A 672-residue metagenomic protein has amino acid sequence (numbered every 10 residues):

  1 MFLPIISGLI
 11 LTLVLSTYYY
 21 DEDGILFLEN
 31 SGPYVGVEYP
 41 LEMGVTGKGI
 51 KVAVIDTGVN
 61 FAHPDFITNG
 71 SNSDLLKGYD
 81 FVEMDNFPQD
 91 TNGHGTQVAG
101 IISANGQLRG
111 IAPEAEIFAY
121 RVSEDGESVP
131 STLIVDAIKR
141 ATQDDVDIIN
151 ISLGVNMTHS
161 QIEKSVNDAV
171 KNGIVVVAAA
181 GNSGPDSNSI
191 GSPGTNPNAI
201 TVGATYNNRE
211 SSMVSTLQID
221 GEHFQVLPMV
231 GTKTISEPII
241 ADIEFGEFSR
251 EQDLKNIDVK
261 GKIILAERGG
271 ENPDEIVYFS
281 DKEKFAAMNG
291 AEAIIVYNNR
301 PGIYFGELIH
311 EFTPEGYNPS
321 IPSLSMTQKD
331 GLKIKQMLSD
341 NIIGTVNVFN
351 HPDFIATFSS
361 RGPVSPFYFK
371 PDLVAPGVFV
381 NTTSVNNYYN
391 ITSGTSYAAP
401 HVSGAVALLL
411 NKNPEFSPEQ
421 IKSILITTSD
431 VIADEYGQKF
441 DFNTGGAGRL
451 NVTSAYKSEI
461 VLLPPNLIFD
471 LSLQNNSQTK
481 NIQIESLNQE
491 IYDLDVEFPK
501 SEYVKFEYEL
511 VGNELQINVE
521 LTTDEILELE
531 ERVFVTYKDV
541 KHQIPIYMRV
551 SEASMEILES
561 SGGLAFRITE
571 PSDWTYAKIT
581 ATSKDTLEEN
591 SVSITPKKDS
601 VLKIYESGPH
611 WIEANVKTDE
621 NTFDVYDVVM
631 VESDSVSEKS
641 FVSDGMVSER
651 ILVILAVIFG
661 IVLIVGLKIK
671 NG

Functional and structural regions predicted by a protein language model:
L13-V54, F61, V82-N92, K255 (+5 more regions): N-terminal domain-start motif of subtilase-like serine proteases
E29-N30, I148, T201, I321-M337 (+3 more regions): C-terminal subdomain of the subtilisin-like protease fold in secreted/lumenal serine endopeptidases
L41-V54, V59-K77, D85-P130, K171 (+4 more regions): Subtilisin-like serine protease catalytic core
K48, Q474-N481, N513, T522-V533 (+2 more regions): Short, solvent-exposed loop/turn segments enriched in Ser/Thr/Gly
V82-M157, G203-N208, G246-L254, K262-F279: Subtilisin-like peptidase catalytic core
A99-I102, F118, V122-S123, S189-S192 (+3 more regions): Hydrolase catalytic cores
S189-G191, T195-P371, V385: Structured lumen-facing ectodomains of secretory-pathway proteins
E435, L463, N488-N518, D573-K598 (+1 more regions): Surface-exposed binding patches on compact interaction domains or structured appendages
